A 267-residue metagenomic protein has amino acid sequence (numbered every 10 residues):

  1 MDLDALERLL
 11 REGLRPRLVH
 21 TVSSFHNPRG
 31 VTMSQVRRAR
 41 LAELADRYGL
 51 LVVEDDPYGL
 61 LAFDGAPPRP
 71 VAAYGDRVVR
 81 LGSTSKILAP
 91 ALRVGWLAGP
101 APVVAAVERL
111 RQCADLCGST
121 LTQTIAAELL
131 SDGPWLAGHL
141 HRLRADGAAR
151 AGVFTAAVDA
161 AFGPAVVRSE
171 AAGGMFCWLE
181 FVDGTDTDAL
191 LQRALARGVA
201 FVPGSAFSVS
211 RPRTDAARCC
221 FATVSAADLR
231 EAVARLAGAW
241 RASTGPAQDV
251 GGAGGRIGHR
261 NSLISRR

Functional and structural regions predicted by a protein language model:
D2-A62: Active-site phosphate-binding strand-loop segment of PLP-dependent enzymes
L60, A73-V107, G118-L121: Active-site PLP attachment segment
A98, W178-E180, C220-A222: Short hydrophobic/aromatic beta-strand micro-patches that form the beta-sheet surface supporting nucleotide- or nucleic
V107-Q112, D132-T155, G184: Structural signature of PLP-dependent enzymes
A127, R144-T155, V167-E180: Conserved glycine-rich beta-strand-loop-beta hairpin in the small C-terminal domain of fold type I
T185-L190, A227-E231: Short, conserved charged micro-motifs
A196, S210-R267: PLP-dependent enzyme catalytic core of the Aspartate aminotransferase-like
